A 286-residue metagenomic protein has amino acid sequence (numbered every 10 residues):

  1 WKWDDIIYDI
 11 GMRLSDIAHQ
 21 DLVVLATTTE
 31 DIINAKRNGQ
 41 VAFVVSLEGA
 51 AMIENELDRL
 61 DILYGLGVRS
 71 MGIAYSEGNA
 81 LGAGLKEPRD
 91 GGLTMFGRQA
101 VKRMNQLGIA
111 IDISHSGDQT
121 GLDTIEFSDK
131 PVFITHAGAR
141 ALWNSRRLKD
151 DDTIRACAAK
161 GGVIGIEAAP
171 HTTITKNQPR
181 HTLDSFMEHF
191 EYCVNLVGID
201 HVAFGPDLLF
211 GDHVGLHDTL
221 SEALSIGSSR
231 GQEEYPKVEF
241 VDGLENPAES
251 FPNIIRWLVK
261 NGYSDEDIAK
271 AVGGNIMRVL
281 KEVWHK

Functional and structural regions predicted by a protein language model:
W1-D90, N144-K286: N-terminal hydrophobic targeting/anchoring segments and the immediately downstream early-domain regions of hydrolases
I17, G91-L107, T124-I134, L196: Alpha-helix-loop-beta-strand connector modules within alpha/beta enzyme cores
V24-L25, I109-H115: Catalytic beta/alpha-barrel core
V68-S70, L107-I109, F127-F133, A159-V163: Glycine-enriched alpha-helix->loop->beta-strand junction motifs that scaffold or abut catalytic
N79-F96, G117-I125: Active-site-adjacent beta->alpha loops and helix N-cap segments on the catalytic face of soluble alpha/beta enzymes
A137: Ligand/cofactor pocket segment of small-molecule handling proteins
A141: Active-site environment of non-heme Fe oxygenases that use a 2-His-1-carboxylate facial triad
